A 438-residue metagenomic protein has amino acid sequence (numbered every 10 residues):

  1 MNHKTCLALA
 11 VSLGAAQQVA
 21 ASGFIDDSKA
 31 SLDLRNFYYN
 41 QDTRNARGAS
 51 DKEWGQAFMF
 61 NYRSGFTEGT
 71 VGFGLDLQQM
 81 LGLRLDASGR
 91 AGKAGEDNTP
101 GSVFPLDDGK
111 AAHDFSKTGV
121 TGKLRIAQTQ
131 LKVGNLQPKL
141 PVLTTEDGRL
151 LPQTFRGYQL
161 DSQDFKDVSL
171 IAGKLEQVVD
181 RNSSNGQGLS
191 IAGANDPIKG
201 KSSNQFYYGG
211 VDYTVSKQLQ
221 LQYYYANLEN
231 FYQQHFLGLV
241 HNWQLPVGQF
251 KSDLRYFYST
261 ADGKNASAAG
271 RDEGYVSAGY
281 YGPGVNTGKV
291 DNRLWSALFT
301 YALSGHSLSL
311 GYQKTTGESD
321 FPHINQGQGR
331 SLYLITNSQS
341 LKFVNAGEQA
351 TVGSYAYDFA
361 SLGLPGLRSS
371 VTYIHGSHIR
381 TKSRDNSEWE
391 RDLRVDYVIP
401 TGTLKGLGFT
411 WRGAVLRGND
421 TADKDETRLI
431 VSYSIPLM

Functional and structural regions predicted by a protein language model:
A10, G14-P138, A360, D385-P400 (+1 more regions): Beta-barrel outer-membrane channel/assembly domains of diderm bacteria
D26, S50-F58, D114-T118, P152-R156 (+7 more regions): Residues that define the transmembrane beta-barrel architecture of outer-membrane proteins
A30, G69-G72, Q128-K132, D167-I171 (+8 more regions): Repeated loop/turn-to-beta-strand initiation elements of outer-membrane beta-barrel proteins
L32, F58-S64, V120-L124, Y158-S162 (+7 more regions): Residues on the lipid-exposed face of transmembrane beta-strands in outer-membrane beta-barrel proteins
N36-Y38, L131-E146, L170-A172, G209 (+5 more regions): Transmembrane beta-strand segments that form the barrel wall of outer-membrane beta-barrel proteins
L83-L85, I171-F206, G248-Q328, W411-L429: Outer-membrane beta-barrel translocator/channel fold
G92-H113, K117-G119, Q130-D212, Q222 (+2 more regions): Surface-exposed coil loops of outer-membrane beta-barrel proteins
G305-R384, E390-L393: C-terminal structural cap/anchor segments
